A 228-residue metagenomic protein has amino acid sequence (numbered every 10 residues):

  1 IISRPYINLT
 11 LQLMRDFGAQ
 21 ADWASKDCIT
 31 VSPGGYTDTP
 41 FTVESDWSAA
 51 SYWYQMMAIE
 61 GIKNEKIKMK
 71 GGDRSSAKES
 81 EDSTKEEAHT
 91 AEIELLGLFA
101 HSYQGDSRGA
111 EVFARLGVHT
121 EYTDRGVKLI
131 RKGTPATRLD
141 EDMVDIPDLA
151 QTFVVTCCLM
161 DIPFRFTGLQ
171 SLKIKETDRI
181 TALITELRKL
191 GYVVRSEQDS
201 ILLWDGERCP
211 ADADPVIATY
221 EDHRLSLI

Functional and structural regions predicted by a protein language model:
I1-I228: Short, structured segments at the rim of ligand-binding sites
